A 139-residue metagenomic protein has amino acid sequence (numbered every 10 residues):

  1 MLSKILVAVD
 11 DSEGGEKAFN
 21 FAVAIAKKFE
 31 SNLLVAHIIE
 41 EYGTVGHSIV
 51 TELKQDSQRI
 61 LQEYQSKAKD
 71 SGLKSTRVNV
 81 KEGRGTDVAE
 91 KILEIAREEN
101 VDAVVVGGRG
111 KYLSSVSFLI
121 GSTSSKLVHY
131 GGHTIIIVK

Functional and structural regions predicted by a protein language model:
S3-S48, D70-S71, S75: Small/aliphatic-rich secondary-structure junction motif
F21, Q55-K67, K91: Short, solvent-exposed amphipathic alpha-helices that sit in or adjacent to ligand/effector-binding or catalytic
H37, A103, G107-R109, K139: Short secondary-structure boundary segments
S48-D56, L119: Alpha-helix N-cap and loop-to-helix initiation/capping positions
D70-V104: Structural beta-alpha unit
V106-H129: Glycine-rich, Arg-bearing micro-motifs that act as flexible, cationic patches
H133-K139: Short, flexible loop segments at boundaries between secondary-structure elements
